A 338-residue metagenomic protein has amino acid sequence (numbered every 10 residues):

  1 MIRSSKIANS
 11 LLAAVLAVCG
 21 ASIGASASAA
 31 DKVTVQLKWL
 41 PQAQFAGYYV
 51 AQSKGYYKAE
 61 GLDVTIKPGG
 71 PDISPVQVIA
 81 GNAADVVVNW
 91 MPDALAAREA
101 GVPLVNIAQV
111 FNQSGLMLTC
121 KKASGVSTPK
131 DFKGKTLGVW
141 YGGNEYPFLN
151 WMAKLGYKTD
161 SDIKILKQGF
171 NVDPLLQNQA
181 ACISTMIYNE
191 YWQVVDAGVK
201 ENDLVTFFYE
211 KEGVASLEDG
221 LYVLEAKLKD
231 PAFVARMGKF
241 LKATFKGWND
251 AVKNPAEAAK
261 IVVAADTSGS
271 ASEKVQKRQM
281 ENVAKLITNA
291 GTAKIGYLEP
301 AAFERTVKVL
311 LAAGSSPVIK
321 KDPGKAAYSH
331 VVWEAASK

Functional and structural regions predicted by a protein language model:
M1-A14: Bacterial N-terminal signal peptides that target proteins for export
G20-S26: N-terminal signal peptide c-region/cleavage motif recognized by signal peptidases
D31-Q177, A181-Y188, F208-Y209, A215: Short, glycine-/small- and polar/acidic-enriched structural segments that line small-molecule recognition paths
V50, L116-V126, L217-V234, G291: A bilobed periplasmic-binding-protein/Venus flytrap-type ligand-binding module shared by bacterial periplasmic
G55-A59, L155-T159, A197-K200, S268-G269 (+1 more regions): Short helix-capping segments at alpha-helix termini
P92-D93, F170-P174, N178-S268: Pocket-lining segment of extracytoplasmic ligand-binding domains
D230-A313: Secondary-structure end/capping motifs
F303-K338: Conserved C-terminal helix/tail region of periplasmic/extracytoplasmic solute-binding proteins
